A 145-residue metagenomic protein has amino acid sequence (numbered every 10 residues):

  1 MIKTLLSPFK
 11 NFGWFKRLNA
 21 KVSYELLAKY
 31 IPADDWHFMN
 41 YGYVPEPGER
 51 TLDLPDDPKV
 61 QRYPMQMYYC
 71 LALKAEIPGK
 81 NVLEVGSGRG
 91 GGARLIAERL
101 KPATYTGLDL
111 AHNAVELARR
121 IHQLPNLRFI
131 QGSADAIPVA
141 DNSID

Functional and structural regions predicted by a protein language model:
M1-F38: N-terminal auxiliary segments of SAM/dcSAM-dependent transferases
Q61-P78: Conserved alpha-helix/loop element of class I SAM-dependent methyltransferases that forms part of the SAM/SAH-binding
K80-G88: Conserved class I S-adenosyl-L-methionine
R89-L100: Conserved SAM-binding loop of SAM-dependent methyltransferases across substrates and taxa, primarily the Class I
A111: Conserved SAM/SAH-binding beta-strand->alpha-helix loop
A118-R119: Conserved SAM-binding loop
L124-D135: Conserved SAM-binding strand-loop segment of SAM-dependent methyltransferases
D135-D145: A short acidic, Gly/Pro-enriched loop at the edge of an enzyme's catalytic core that lines a small-molecule cofactor
